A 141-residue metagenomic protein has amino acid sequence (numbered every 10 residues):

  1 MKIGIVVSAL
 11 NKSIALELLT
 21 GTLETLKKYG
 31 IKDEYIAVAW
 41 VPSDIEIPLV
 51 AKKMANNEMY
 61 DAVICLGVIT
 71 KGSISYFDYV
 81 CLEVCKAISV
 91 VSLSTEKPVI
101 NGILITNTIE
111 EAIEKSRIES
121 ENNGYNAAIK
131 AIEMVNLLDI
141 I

Functional and structural regions predicted by a protein language model:
M1-P42: Glycine-rich phosphate/diphosphate-binding loop of Rossmann-like nucleotide-binding domains
A9-L10, V68-I69, L104-T108: Short, ordered loop/turn segments at secondary-structure junctions
K12, E24-I31, K53-M59, S89-S94 (+1 more regions): Generic secondary-structure signature for well-ordered alpha-helical cores
E46-I88: Glycine-rich phosphate-binding loop
D78-I105: Short, acidic/small-residue loops that bind anionic groups at enzyme active sites
N107-E121: Phosphate-binding/catalytic loops
E119-I141: A charged, well-structured terminal subsegment
